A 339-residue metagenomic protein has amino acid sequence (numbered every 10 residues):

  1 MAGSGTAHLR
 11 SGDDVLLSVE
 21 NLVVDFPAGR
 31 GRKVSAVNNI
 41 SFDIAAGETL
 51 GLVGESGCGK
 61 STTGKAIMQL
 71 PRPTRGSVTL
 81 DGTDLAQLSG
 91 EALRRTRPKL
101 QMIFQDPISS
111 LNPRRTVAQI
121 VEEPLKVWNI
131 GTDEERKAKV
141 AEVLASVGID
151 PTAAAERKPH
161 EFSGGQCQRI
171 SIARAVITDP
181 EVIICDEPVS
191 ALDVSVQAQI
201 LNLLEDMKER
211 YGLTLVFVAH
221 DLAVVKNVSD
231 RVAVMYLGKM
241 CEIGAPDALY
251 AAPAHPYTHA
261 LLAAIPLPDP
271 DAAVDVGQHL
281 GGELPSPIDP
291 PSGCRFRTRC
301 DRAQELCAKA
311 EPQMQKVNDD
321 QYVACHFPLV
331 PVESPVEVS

Functional and structural regions predicted by a protein language model:
A2-V15, G29, K33, I243-S339: Short catalytic/signature loops enriched in Gly
E55, P188, L192, V196-A273: P-loop NTP-binding/switch modules centered on Walker-like glycine-rich loops
M68: Helix-to-loop junction immediately C-terminal to a conserved catalytic motif
G76-D84: Conserved ABC transporter NBD signature motif
K158-F162, Q166: Conserved ABC ATPase signature
I177-E181: A short, proline-enriched helix->beta-strand linker immediately N-terminal to the Walker B motif in ABC-type P-loop
